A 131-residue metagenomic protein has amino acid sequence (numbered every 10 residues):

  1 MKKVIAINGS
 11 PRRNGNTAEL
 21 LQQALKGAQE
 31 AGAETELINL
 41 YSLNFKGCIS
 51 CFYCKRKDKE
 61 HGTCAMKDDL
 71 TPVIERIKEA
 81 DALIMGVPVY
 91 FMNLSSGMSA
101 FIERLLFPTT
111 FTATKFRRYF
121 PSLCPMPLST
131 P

Functional and structural regions predicted by a protein language model:
M1-T114: N-terminal beta1-alpha1-beta2 submodule of the flavodoxin-like/Rossmannoid cofactor-binding fold
G97, T110-P131: Short, glycine-/small-residue-rich phosphate/pyrophosphate-handling segment
